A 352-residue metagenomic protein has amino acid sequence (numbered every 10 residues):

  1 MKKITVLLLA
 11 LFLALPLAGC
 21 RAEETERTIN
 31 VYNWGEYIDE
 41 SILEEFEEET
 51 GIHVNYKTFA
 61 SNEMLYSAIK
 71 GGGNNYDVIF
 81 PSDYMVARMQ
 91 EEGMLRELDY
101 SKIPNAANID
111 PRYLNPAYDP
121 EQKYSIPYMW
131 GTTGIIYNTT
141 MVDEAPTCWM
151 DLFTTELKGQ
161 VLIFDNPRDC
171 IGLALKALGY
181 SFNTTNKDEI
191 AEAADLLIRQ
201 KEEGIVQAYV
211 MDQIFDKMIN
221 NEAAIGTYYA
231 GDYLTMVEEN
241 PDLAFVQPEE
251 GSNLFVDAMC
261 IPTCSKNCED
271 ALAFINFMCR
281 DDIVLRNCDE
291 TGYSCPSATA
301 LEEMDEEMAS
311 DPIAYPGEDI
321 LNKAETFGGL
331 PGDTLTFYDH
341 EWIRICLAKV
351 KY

Functional and structural regions predicted by a protein language model:
M1-I29, K351-Y352: Short, low-complexity disordered leader/linker segments with a strong preference for bacterial N-terminal type II
A22-R88: Early extracytoplasmic/lumenal segment of secretory-pathway proteins
Y32, N75, F80-E222: Extracytoplasmic ligand-binding site segments that recognize negatively charged/polar headgroups
M85-R88, I219-N220, I225-D242: A ligand-binding cleft/hinge motif common to bilobed small-molecule-binding domains
Q90-E97, Y118-K123, M236-Q247, A309-P312: Ligand-binding "clamshell"
G131, A191-Q200, E239-T263: Periplasmic-binding protein-like
D257, P262-N322: Mature extracytoplasmic/periplasmic domains
E318-Y352: Conserved C-terminal helix/tail region of periplasmic/extracytoplasmic solute-binding proteins
